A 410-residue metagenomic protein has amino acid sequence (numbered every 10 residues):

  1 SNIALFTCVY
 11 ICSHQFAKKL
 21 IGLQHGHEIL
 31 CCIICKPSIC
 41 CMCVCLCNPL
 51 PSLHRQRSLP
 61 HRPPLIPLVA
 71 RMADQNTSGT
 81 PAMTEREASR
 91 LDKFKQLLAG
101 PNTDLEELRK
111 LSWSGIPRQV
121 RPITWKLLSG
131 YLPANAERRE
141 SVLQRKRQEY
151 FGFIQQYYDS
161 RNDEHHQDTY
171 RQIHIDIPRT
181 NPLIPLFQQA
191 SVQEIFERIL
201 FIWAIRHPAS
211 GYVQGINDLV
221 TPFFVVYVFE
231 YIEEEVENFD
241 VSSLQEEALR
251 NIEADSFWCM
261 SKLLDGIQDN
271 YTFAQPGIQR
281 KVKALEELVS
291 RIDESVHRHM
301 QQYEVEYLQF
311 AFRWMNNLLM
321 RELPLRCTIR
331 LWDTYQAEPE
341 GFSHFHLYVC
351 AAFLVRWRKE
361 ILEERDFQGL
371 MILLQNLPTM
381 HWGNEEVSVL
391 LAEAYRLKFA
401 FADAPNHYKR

Functional and structural regions predicted by a protein language model:
S1-L5, S13-A209, V220-A248, Y408-R410: N-terminal transition regions in large eukaryotic proteins
C40, W125-G130, E140-R145, V213 (+6 more regions): Short amphipathic alpha-helical segments embedded in low-complexity Lys/Glu-rich regions
R71-R90, G100, E107, Q155 (+3 more regions): Extended, Lys/Glu/Leu-rich amphipathic alpha-helical scaffolds
P117, V213, L323-C327: Helix N-cap / loop-to-helix initiation motif
Q119-V120, D168, S191-E194, Q214 (+3 more regions): Residues within HEAT/ARM-like alpha-solenoid scaffolds
W125, A136-E137, S141, I232-V236 (+6 more regions): Intrinsically disordered, low-complexity regions enriched in proline, serine, glycine and charged residues
S129-P133, F201-P208, T221-I232, A248 (+5 more regions): Hydrophobic/aromatic-lined pockets within catalytic cores
E197-I205, N217-V226, W258-K262, E287 (+4 more regions): Contiguous, well-ordered alpha-helical segments that form the cores/surfaces of helical PPI scaffolds
